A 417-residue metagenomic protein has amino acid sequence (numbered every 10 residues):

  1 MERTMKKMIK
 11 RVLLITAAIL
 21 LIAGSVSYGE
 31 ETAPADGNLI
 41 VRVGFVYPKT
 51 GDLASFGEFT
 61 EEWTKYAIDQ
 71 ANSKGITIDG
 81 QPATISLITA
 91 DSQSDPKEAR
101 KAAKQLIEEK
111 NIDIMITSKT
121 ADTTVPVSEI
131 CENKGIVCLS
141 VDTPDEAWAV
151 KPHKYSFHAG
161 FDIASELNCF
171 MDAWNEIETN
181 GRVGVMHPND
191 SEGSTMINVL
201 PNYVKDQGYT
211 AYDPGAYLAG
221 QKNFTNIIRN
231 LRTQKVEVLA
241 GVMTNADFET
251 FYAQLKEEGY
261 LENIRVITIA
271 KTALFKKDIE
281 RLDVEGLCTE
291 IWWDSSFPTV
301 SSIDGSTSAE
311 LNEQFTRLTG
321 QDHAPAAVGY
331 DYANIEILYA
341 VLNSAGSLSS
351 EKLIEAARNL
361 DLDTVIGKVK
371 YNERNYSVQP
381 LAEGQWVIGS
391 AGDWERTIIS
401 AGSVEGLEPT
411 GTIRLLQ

Functional and structural regions predicted by a protein language model:
M1-R42, D79, I107-E108, R414-Q417: Short, low-complexity disordered leader/linker segments with a strong preference for bacterial N-terminal type II
E31-P34, I40, S55-E62, T77-V150 (+4 more regions): Beta-alpha junction/loop-to-helix N-cap segments that form part of ligand/metal-binding clefts
V41, I279, E285, R358-Q417: Solvent-exposed, acidic/polar segments of extracytosolic/periplasmic ligand-binding ectodomains
G44-K65, A90-P96, K119-T120, M186-S194 (+2 more regions): Extracytoplasmic "Venus flytrap"
F56-D79, N198-Y203: Short, polar/charged alpha-helical segment
A99, H158-R182, S194-T195, K222-T225 (+4 more regions): Hydrophobic alpha-helical segments within soluble ligand-binding/sensing domains
I112-A216, I264-T289: Extracytoplasmic ligand/sensor domains, especially the bilobed periplasmic-binding protein
L255-Y332, N343, A401-L416: Extracellular/periplasmic periplasmic-binding protein-like sensory domains
